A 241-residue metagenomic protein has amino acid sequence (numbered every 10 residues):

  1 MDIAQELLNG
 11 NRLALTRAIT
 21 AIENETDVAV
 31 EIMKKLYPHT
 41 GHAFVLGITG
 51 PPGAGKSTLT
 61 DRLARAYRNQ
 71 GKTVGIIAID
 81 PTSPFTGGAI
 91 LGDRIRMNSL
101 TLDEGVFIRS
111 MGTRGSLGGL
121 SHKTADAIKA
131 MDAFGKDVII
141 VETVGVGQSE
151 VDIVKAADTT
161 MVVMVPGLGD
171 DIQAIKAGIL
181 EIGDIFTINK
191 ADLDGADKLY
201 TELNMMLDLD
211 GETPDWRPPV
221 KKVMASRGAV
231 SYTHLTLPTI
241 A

Functional and structural regions predicted by a protein language model:
Q5-E6, G10, T16-A43, R65-S149 (+1 more regions): Nucleotide-state-sensitive switch-loop elements of NTP-binding domains
L36, T40-A64: Walker A (P-loop) phosphate-binding motif
G55, Y232-A241: Conserved small/polar residues in nucleotide/adenosyl-binding loops
I90, A127, D152, A156 (+3 more regions): Alpha-helical scaffold elements adjacent to nucleotide-binding pockets in ATP/GTP-utilizing enzyme cores
I139, T160-M161, I185-T187: Short, well-ordered beta-strand core segments
V151-P166: Inter-motif core of Ras-like GTPase G domains
P166-D194: Flexible active-site lid/hinge loop adjacent to a nucleotide/diphosphate and Mg2+-phosphate binding pocket
D192-Y232: Canonical P-loop GTPase G-domain recognition
